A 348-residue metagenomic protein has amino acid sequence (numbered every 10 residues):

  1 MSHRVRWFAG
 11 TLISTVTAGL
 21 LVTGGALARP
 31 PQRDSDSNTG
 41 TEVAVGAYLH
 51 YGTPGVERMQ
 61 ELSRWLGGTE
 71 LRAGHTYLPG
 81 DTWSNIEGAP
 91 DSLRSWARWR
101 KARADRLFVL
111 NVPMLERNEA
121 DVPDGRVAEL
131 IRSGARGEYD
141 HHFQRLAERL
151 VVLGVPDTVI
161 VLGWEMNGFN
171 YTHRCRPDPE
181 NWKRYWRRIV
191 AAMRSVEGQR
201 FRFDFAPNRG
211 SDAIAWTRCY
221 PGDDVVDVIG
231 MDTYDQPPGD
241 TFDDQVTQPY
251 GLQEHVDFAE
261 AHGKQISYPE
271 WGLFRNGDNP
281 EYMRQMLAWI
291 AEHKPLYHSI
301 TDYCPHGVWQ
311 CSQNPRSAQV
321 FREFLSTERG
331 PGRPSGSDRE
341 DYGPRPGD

Functional and structural regions predicted by a protein language model:
M1-P30: Secretory targeting and sorting signals
P30-N85, D341: Boundary/entry segment of secreted carbohydrate-active catalytic domains
S37-G55, Q265-D348: Substrate-binding cleft of secreted/luminal carbohydrate-active enzymes
M59, R209-D224, N279-M286: Distinct, well-ordered alpha-helical segments
Q60-T69, D91-L110, R117, R145-V155 (+3 more regions): Acidic (Asp/Glu)-rich catalytic clusters
W83-F205, F321: Substrate-binding cleft of extracellular glycoside hydrolase catalytic domains
S92-L107, N111-P113, P221-N276: Glycoside hydrolase catalytic-domain groove-lining segments
G163, W186, V190-I214, K264-G277 (+1 more regions): Aromatic-lined carbohydrate-recognition surfaces of secreted/lumenal glycan-active proteins
